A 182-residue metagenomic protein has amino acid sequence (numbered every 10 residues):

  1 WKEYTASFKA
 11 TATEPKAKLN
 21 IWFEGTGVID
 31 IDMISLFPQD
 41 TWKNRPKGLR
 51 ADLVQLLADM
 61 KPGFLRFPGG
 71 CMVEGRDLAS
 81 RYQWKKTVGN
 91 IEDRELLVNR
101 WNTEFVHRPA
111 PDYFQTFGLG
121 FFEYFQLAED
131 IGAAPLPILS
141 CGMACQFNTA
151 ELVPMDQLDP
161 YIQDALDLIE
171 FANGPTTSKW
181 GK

Functional and structural regions predicted by a protein language model:
E3-S35, K182: Extracellular beta-strand ligand-recognition surfaces/modules
A6, I34, K61, L65 (+2 more regions): Conserved, mostly hydrophobic/aromatic
P15-A17, K61-G63, I131-P135: Short, well-ordered coil/turn segments that N-cap beta-strands
A17, G48-D52, G118-Y124, P175-K182: Alpha-helical scaffolding within the catalytic cores of extracellular/periplasmic polymer-degrading hydrolases
G27-N44, G48, D52: Exposed low-complexity, polar/acidic, P/S/T/G-rich flexible segments that act as propeptides, protease-susceptible
G63-P68, Q83, A134-L139: Structural recognition of the beta-strand scaffold that forms the well-ordered cores of secreted hydrolase catalytic
R66-L78, L139-M143: Short, solvent-exposed turn/loop segments enriched in Gly/Ser/Thr/Pro and often Arg
V73-L119, N148-Q163, E170, G174-K182: Aromatic- and acidic-residue-enriched carbohydrate-binding clefts of CAZyme catalytic domains
